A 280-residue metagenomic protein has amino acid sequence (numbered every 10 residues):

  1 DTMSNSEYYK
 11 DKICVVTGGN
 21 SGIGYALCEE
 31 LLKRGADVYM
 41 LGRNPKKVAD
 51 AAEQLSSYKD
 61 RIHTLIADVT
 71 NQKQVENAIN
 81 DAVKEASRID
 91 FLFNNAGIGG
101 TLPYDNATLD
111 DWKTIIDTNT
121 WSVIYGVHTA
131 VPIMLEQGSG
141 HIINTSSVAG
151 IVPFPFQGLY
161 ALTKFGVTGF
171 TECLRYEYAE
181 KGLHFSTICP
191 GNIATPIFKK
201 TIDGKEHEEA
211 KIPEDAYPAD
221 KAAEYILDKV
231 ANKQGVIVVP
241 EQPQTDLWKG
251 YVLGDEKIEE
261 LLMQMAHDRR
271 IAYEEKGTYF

Functional and structural regions predicted by a protein language model:
I13, N20-S21: Conserved glycine-rich cofactor-binding loop
R34-D50: Conserved glycine-rich Rossmann-like NAD(P)H-binding loop of the short-chain dehydrogenase/reductase
P45-K46, I66-N77, L109: The beta1-alpha1 cofactor-binding region of Rossmann-like NAD(H)/NADP(H)-dependent oxidoreductases
P103-Y104, T108-K113: Substrate-binding pocket helix/loop in short-chain dehydrogenase/reductase
V127, T163: Active-site helix of classical SDR
S147: Residue(s) in the substrate-gating loop at a strand-loop-helix junction that position the organic substrate next
E177-P243: SDR active-site lid
